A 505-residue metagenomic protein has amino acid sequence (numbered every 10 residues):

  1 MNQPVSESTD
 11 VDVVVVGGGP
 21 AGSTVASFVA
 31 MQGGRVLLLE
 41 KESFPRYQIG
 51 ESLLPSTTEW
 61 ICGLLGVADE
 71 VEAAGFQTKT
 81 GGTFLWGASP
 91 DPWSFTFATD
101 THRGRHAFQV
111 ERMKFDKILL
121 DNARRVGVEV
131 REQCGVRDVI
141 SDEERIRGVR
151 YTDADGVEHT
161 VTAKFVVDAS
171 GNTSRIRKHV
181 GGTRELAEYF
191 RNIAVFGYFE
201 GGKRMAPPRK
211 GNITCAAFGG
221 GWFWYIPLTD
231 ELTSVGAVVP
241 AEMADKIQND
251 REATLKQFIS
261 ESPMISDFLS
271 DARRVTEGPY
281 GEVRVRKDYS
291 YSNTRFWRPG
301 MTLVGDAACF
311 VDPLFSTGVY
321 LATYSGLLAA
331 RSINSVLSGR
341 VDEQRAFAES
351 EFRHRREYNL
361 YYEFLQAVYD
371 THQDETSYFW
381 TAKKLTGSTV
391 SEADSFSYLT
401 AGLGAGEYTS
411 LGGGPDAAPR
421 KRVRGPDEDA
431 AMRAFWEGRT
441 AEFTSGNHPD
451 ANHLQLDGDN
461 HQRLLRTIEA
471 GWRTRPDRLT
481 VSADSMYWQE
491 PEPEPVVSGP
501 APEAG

Functional and structural regions predicted by a protein language model:
V5-G19: Beta1/beta-strand and adjacent pyrophosphate-binding region of the FAD-binding site in flavoprotein oxidoreductases
G22-S23: N-terminal Rossmann-fold NAD(P) dinucleotide-binding loop
A30-I49: Glycine-rich FAD pyrophosphate-binding loop
Q48-S89: N-terminal FAD cofactor-binding segment of flavoenzymes
T101-D121, D245-D250: Short beta-strand to alpha-helix junction loop
N122-F268: Predominantly flavin-linked oxidoreductase catalytic cores and closely associated redox partners
D245-S332, S338, D342-A348, F352-L360 (+1 more regions): FAD/FMN-dependent oxidoreductases across multiple families
N334-G505: C-terminal helical "tail/cap" subdomain of flavin- and related membrane-associated enzymes
